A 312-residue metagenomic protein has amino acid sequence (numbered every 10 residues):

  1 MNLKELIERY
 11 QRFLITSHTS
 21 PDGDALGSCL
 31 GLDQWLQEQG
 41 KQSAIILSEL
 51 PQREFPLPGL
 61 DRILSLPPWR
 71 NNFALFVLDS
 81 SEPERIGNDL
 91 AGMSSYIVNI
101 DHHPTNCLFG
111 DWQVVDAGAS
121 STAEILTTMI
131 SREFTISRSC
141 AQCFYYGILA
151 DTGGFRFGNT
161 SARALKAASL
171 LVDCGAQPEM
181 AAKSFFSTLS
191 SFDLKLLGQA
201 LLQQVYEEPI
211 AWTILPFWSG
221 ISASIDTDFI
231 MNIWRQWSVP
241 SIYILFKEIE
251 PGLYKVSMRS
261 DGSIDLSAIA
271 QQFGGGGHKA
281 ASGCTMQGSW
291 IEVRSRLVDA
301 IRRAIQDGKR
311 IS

Functional and structural regions predicted by a protein language model:
N2-T19, A25-F55, P67-N72, A150-Q272 (+1 more regions): Hydrophobic helix-and-loop "lid/oligomerization" segment in the mid-to-C-terminal part of catalytic domains
T16, S20, V77, N99-I100 (+1 more regions): Generic enzyme active-site microenvironment
G31-D33, G92-S95, V115-D116, K166: Glycine-rich, phosphate-binding/catalytic loops in enzymes
P58-W112: Active-site cofactor/cluster-binding pocket
S65-P67, I86-D89, Q113-V115, F134 (+2 more regions): A generic local secondary-structure boundary/capping motif
E84, E124, S267: Alpha-helical elements of the RecA-like P-loop NTPase motor core of helicases
I97-N99, Q113-V114, I210-W212, L245: Conserved beta-strand scaffold positions in the cores of enzyme catalytic domains, especially in NTP/NDP-utilizing
H103-A167: Short alpha-helices
